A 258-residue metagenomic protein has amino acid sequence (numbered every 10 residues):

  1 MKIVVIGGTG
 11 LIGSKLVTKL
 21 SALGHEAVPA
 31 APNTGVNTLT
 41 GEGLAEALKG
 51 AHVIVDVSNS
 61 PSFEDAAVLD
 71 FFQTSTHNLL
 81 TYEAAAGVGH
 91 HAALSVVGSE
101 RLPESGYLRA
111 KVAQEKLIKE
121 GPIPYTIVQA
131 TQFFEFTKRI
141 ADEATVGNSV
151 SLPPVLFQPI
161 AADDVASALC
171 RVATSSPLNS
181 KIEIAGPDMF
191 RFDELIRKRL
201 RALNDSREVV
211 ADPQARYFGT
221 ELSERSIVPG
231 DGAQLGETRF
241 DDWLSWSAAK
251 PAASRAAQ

Functional and structural regions predicted by a protein language model:
M1-L23: N-terminal Rossmann NAD(P)H-binding glycine-rich loop of SDR-like oxidoreductase domains
A22-A86, V97-G106: NAD(P)H-binding glycine-rich loop region in Rossmannoid oxidoreductase-like domains and their noncatalytic homologs
I54, V165-L169, I184, F192-L195 (+2 more regions): Non-catalytic, hydrophobic alpha-helical segments
G87-H90, S95, A113-F136: Conserved beta-loop-beta element that borders a ligand/cofactor-binding pocket
Y125-T126, R139-I160: A conserved pocket-lining segment of Rossmann-fold NAD(P)-dependent short-chain dehydrogenase/reductase
E135-V146, V172-I182, D205-R207: Glycine/proline-rich active-site loop of Rossmann-fold NAD(P)-dependent oxidoreductases
L152-L156, I182-M189: Glycine-rich Rossmann NAD(P)(H)-binding loop
M189, I196-Q258: Mobile cap/lid helix-loop segments that border enzyme active or cofactor-binding sites and regulate substrate access
